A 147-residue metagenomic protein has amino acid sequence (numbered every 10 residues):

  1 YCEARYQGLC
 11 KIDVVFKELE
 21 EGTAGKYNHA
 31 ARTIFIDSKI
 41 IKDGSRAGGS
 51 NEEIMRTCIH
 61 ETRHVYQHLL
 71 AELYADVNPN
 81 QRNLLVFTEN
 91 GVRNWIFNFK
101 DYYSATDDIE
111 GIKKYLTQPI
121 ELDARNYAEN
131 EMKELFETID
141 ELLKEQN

Functional and structural regions predicted by a protein language model:
A4-C10, V15-I40, G44-S45, G49-S50: Catalytic zinc-binding patch centered on the HExxH motif and its immediate surroundings that defines zinc-dependent
A4-L9, E72-Y74, L135-K144: Surface-exposed helix-capping loop/turn segments at secondary-structure junctions
G49, E53-I54, P119, D123: Amphipathic alpha-helical recognition patches that constitute DNA-binding helices
S50-Y66: Short alpha-helix carrying the canonical HExxH Zn2+-binding catalytic motif
E61-P79: Catalytic Zn2+-binding segment of zinc metalloproteases
P79-N147: Metalloprotease/metallohydrolase-associated module, dominated by Zn2+-dependent proteases
